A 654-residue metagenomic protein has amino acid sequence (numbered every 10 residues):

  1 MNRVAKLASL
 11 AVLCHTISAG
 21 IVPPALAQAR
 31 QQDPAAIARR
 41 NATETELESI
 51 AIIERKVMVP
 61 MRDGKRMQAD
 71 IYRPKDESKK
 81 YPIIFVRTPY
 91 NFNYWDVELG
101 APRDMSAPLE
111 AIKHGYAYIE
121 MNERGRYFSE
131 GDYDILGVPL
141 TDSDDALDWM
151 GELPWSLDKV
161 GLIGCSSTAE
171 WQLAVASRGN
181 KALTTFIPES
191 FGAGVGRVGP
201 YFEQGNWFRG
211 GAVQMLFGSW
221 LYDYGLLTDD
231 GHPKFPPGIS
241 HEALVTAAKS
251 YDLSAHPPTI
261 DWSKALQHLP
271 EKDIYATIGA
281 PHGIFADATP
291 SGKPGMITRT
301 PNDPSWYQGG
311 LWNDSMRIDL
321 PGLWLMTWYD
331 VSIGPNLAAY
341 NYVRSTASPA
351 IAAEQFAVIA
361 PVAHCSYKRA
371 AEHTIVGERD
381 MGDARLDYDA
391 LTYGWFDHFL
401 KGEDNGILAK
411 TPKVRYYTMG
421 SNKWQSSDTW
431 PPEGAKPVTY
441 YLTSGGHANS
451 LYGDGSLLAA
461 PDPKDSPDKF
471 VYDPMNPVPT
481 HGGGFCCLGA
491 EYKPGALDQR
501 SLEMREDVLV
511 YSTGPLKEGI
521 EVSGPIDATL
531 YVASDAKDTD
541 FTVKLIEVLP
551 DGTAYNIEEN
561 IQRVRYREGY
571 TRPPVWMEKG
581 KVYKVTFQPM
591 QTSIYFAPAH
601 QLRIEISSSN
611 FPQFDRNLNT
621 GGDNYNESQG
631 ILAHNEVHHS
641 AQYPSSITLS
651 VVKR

Functional and structural regions predicted by a protein language model:
R30, N41, P237-Y275, G279 (+1 more regions): C-terminal, loop-rich substrate-recognition/catalytic regions characterized by aromatic stacking residues
I37-E77, S512-E518: N-terminal cap/lid segment of alpha/beta-hydrolase-fold proteins
A42, D104, K113, S177-G179 (+1 more regions): Accessory cap/linker subdomain of secreted extracellular hydrolases
K65-Q68, K75-I84, S156, R317-I318: Proline/glycine-enriched tight loop/beta-turn segments at coil->beta junctions that connect or precede beta-strands
S78-G151, P200-Y201, G205-W207, K368-R379 (+6 more regions): Cap/lid segment of the alpha/beta-hydrolase catalytic domain
P154-S166: Alpha/beta-hydrolase fold nucleophile elbow
A169-N180: Short glycine-enriched nucleophile-adjacent loop and the immediately C-terminal alpha-helix near the catalytic center
I318, W324-M326: Short beta-strand/loop motif that positions the catalytic acidic residue of the alpha/beta-hydrolase fold
